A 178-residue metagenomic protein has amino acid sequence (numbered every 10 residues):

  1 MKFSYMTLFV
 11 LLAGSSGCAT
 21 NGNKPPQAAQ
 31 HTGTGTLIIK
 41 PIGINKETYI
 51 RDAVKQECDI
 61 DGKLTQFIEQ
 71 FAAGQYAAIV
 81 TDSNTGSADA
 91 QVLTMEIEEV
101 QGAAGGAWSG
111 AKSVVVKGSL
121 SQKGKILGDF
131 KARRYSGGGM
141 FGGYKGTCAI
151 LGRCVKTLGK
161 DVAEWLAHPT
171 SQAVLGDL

Functional and structural regions predicted by a protein language model:
S4-L8, V162: Terminal low-complexity, poorly structured segments
Y5, G17-G74, K131, L166-L178: A structural "domain/chain start" motif
T7-S15: Bacterial N-terminal signal peptides
V10, L64-Q70, S87-L93: N-terminal start-of-chain detector that recognizes signal peptides and the immediate post-cleavage beginning
T20-P25, D82-D129, R133-C148: Surface-exposed short loop/turn segments
D52-E57, K125-Q172: Short secondary-structure boundary motifs at beta->alpha junctions and helix caps
A73-S83: A generic structural motif
